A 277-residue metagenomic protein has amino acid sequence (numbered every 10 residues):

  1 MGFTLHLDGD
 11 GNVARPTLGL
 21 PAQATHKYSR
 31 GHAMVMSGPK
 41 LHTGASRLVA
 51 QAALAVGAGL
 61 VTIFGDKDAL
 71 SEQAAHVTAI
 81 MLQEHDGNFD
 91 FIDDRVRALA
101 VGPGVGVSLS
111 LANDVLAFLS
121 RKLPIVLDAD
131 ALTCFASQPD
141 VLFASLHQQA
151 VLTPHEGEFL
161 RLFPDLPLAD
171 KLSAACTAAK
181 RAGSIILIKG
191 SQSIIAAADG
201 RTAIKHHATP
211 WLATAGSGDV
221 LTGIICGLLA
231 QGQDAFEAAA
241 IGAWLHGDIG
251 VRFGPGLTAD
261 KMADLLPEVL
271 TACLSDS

Functional and structural regions predicted by a protein language model:
M1-P124, T133-V151, E156-S277: Small-residue (G/A/S/T)-rich helix-start motifs and N-terminal tracts that mark the onset
